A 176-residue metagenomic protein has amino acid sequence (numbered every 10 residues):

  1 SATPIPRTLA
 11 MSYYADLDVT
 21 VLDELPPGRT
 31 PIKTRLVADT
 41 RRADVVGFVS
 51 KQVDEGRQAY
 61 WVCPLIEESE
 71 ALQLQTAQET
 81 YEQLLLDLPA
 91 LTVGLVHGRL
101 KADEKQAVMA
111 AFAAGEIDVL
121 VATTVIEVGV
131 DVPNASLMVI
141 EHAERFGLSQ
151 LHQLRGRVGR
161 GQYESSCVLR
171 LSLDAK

Functional and structural regions predicted by a protein language model:
S1-K176: Inter-lobe coupling/hinge segments of SF2-like helicase ATPases
